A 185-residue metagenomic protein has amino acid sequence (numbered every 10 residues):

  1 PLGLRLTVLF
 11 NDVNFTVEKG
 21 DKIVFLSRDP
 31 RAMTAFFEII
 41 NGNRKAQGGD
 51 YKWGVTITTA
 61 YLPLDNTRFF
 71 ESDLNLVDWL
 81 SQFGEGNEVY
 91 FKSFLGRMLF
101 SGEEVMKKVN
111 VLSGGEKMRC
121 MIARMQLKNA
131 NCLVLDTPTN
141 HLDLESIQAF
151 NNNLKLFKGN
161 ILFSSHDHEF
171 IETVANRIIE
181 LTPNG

Functional and structural regions predicted by a protein language model:
P1-G185: ABC ATP-binding cassette signature C-motif
